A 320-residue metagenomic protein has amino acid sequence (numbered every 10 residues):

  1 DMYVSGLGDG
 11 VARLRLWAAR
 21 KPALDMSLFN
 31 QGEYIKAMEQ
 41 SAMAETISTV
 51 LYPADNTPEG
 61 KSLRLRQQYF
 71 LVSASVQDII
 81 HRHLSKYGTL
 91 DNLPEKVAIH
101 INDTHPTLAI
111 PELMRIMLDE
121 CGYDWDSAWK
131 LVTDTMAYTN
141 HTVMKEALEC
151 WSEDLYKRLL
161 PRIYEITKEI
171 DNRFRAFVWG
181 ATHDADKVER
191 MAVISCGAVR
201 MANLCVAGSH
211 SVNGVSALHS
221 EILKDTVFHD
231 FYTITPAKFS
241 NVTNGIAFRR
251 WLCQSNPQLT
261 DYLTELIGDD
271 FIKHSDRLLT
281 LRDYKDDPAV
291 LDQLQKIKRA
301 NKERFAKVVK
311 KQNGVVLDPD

Functional and structural regions predicted by a protein language model:
D1-D320: A conserved ligand/cofactor-binding region detector
